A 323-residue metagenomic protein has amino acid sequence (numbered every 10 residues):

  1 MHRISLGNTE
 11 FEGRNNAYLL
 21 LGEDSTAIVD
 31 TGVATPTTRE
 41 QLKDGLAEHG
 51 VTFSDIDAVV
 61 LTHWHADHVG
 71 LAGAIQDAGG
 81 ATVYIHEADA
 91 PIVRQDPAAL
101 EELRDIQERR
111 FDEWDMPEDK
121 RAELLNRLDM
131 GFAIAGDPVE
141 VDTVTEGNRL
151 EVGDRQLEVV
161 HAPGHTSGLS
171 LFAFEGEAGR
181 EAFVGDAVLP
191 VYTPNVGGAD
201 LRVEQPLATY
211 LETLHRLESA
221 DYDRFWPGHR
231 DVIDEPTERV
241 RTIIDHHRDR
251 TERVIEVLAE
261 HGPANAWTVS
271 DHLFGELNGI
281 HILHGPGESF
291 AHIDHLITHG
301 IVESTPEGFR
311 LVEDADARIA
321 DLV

Functional and structural regions predicted by a protein language model:
M1-H49, L171-P190, G197: Conserved beta-strand hairpin/beta-sheet module of binuclear metal-dependent hydrolase folds, prominently
L20, D30, H63, H86 (+8 more regions): Divalent metal-coordination and catalytic microenvironments
V29-G32, D55-D67, Y84-E87, V159-G164 (+2 more regions): Active-site neighborhood of phospho(di)ester-bond hydrolases with catalytic His/Asp-centered motifs
V33-T38, D44-R149: Active-site HxH/HxHxD metal-binding segment of metal-dependent hydrolases
I75-A78, T82, I92, L169 (+4 more regions): Divalent-metal (often Zn2+) His-rich catalytic cores of metallo-beta-lactamase-fold enzymes
T143, G147-E177: Core dinuclear metal-dependent hydrolase active-site scaffold
E256-V323: C-terminal regulatory/interaction regions
